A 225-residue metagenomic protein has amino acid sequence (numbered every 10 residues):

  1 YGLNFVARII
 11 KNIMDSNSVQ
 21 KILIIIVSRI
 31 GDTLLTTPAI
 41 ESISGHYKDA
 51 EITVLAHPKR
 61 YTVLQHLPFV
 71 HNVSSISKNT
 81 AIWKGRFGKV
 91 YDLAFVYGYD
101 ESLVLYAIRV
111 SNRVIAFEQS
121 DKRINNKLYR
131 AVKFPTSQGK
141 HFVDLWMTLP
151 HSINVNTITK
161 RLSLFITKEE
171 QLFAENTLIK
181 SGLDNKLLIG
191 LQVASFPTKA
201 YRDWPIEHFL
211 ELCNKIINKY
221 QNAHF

Functional and structural regions predicted by a protein language model:
Y1-F225: Catalytic machinery of carbohydrate-active enzymes, primarily nucleotide-sugar-dependent glycosyltransferases
